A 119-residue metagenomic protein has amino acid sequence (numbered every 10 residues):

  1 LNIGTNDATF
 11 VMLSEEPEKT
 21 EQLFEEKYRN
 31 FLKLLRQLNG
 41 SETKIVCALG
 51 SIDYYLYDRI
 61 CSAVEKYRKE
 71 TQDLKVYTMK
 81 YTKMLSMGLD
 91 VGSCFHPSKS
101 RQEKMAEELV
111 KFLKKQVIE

Functional and structural regions predicted by a protein language model:
L1-E119: Alpha-helical cap/lid subdomain in secreted, periplasmic, or secretory-pathway luminal O-acyl-processing enzymes
